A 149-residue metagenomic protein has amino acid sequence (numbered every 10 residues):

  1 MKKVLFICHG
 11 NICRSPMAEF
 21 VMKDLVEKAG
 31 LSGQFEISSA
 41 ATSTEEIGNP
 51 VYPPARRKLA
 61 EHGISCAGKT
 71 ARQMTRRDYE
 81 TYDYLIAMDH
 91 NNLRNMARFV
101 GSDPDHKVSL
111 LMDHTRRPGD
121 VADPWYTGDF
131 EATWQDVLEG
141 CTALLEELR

Functional and structural regions predicted by a protein language model:
M1-T81, E146-R149: Conserved active-site segments centered on acidic
S15, D89-H90: Helix N-cap/beta->alpha junction signal
Y84, H90-R149: Phosphate-binding/catalytic loops
